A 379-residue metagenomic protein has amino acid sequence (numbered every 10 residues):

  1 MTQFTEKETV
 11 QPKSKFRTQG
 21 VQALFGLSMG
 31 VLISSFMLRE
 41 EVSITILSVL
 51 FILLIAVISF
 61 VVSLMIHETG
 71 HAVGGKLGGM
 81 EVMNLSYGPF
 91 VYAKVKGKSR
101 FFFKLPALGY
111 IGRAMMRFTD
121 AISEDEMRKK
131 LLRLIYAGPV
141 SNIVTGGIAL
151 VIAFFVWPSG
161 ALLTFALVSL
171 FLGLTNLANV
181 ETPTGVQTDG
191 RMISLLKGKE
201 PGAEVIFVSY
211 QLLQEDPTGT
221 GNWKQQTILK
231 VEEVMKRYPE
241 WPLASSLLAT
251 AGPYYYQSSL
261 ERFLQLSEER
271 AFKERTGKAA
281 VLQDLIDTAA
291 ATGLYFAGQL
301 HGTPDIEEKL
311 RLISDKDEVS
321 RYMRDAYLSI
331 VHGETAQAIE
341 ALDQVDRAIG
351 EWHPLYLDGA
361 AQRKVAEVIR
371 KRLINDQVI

Functional and structural regions predicted by a protein language model:
T2-A56: Topogenic membrane-insertion module of multi-pass membrane proteins
Q3-F4, L77, S86, M116-E124 (+3 more regions): Polar-ligand-bearing catalytic/cofactor-coordination segments of membrane-embedded or membrane-tethered inner-membrane
T45-M65, A161-L174: Membrane-embedded alpha-helical segments that form the functional core of polytopic membrane enzymes, especially those
I55-D120: Small-residue-rich helix-interface/hinge motifs
T119-D216: Hydrophobic transmembrane alpha-helical segments that form the core helix bundle of multi-pass membrane enzymes
W223-M235, S259-T276, Q299-S314, E334-A348 (+1 more regions): Alpha-helical repeat scaffolds
L247-T250, T288-T292, S320-V331, A360-D376: "A position-specific structural signal for the A-helix of alpha-solenoid helical repeats
P253-Y256, A271-M323, I330-G333: Alpha-helical adaptor scaffolds
